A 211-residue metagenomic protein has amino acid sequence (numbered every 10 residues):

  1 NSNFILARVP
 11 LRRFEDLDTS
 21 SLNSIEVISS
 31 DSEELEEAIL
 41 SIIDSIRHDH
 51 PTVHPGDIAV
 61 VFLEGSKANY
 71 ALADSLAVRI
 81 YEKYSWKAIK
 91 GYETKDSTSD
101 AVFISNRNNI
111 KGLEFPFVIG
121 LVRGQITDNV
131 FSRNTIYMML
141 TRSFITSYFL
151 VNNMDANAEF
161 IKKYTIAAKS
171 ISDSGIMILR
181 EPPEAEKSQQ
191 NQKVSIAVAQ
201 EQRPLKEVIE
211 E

Functional and structural regions predicted by a protein language model:
N1-E211: The feature marks helicase ATPase cores and/or their adjacent C-terminal helical subdomains in SF1/SF2/AAA+ helicases
